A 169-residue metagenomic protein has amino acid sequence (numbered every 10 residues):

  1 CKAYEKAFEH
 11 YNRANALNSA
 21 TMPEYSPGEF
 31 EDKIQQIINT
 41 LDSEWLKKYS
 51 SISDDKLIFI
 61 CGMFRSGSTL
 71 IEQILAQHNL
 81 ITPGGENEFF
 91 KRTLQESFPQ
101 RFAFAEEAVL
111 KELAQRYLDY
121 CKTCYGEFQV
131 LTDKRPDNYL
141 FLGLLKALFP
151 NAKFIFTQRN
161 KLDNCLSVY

Functional and structural regions predicted by a protein language model:
C1-C124: Alpha-helical solenoid repeat scaffolds of the TPR/TPR-like class and their adjacent stem/linker regions that mediate
N15, I81-G84, F89-E107, C124-Y169: PAPS-dependent sulfotransferase catalytic domain
